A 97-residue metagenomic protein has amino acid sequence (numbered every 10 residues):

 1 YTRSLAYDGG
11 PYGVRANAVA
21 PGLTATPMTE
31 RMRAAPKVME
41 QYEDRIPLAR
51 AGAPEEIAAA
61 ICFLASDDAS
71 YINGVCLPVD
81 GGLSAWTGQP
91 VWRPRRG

Functional and structural regions predicted by a protein language model:
R3: A short, exposed helix-loop element centered on a Lys and neighboring polar residues
Y7-P11, S70: Alpha-helical segment proximal to the catalytic Tyr-Lys
Y12-G22: Conserved beta-loop-beta element that borders a ligand/cofactor-binding pocket
A18, K37-D68, I72, L77-G81: C-terminal helical subdomain
A20-R31, A85: Short, flexible catalytic-loop segment of classical short-chain dehydrogenase/reductase
M32-P36: Short, conserved loop/turn and helix-capping segments at secondary-structure boundaries that abut family-defining
V75, G88-Q89: Short glycine-/acidic-enriched loop or helix-start segments at secondary-structure transitions that form or flank
P90-G97: A short alpha/beta connector and helix-capping loop motif
